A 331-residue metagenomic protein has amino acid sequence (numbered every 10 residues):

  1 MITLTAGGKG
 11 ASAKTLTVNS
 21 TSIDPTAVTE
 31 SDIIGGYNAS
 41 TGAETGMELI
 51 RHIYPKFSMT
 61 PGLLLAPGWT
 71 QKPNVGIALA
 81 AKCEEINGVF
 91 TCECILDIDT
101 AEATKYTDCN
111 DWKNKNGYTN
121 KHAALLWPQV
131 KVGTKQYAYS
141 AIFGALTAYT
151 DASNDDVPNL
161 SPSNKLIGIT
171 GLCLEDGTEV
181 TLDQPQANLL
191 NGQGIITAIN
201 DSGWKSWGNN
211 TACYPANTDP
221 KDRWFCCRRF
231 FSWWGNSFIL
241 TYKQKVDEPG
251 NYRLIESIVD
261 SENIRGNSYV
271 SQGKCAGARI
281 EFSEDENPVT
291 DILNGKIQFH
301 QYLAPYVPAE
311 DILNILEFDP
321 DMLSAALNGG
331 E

Functional and structural regions predicted by a protein language model:
M1, T100-E102, V130-G133, E286-I297: Short, ordered beta-strand-loop transition motifs
M1-D32: Surface-exposed interaction regions enriched in Ser/Thr/Asp/Glu that occur as long low-complexity tracts or repetitive
G7, N19, P67, Y302-A304: Structured loops at beta-to-helix junctions and adjacent beta-edge loops in soluble globular domains
D24-A39, C275-E331: Compositionally biased, low-complexity/repeat regions
A39-L240, S283: A glycine- and small-residue-enriched flexible loop/hinge signal that marks low-structured segments
W112-Y118, G133-L146, S261-F282, K296-I297 (+1 more regions): Sequence/fold signature of self-assembling virion shell proteins
W224-D285: Acidic, low-complexity glycine/serine/threonine-rich segments
